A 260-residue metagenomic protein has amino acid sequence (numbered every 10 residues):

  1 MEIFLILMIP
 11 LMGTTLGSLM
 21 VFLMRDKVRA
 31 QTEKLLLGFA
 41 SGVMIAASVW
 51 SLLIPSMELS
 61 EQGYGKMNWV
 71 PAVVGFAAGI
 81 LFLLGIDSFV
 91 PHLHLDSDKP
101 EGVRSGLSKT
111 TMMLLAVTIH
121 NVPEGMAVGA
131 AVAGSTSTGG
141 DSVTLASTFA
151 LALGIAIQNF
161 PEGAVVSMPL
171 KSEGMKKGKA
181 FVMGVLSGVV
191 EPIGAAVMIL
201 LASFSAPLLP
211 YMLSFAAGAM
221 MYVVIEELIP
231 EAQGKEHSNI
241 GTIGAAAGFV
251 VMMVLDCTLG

Functional and structural regions predicted by a protein language model:
M1-G260: Intrinsically disordered, metal-sensing/regulatory segments
